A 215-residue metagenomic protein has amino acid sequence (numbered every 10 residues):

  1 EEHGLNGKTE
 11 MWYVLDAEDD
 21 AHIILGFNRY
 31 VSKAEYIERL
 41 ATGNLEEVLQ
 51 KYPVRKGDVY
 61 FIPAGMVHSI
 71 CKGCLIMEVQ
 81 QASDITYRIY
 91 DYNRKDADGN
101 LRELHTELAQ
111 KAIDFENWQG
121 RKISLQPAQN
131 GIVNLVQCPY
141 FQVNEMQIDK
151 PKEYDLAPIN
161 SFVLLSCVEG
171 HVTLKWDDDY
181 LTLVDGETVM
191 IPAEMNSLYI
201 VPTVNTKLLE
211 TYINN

Functional and structural regions predicted by a protein language model:
E1-K56, C71-H171, K175-W176, L181 (+2 more regions): Active-site region of the double-stranded beta-helix
P53-K72, Q81, L183-S197: Conserved metal-binding segment of the jelly-roll/cupin
G186, Y199, L208-N214: Sequence termini and other peripheral, non-core segments
